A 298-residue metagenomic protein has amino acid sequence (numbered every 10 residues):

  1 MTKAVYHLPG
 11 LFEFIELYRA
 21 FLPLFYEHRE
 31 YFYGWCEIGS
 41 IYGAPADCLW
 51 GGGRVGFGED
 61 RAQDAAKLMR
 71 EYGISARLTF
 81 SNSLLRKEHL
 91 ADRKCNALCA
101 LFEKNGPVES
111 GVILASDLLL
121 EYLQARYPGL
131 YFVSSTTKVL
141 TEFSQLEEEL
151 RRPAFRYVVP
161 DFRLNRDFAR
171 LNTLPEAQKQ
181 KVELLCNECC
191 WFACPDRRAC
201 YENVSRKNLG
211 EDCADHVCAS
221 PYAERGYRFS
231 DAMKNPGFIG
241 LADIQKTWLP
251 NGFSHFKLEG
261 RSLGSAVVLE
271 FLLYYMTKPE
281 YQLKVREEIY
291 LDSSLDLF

Functional and structural regions predicted by a protein language model:
M1-Q145, E149, F155-F298: Active-site pocket-lining/capping segments in soluble small-molecule metabolic enzymes
